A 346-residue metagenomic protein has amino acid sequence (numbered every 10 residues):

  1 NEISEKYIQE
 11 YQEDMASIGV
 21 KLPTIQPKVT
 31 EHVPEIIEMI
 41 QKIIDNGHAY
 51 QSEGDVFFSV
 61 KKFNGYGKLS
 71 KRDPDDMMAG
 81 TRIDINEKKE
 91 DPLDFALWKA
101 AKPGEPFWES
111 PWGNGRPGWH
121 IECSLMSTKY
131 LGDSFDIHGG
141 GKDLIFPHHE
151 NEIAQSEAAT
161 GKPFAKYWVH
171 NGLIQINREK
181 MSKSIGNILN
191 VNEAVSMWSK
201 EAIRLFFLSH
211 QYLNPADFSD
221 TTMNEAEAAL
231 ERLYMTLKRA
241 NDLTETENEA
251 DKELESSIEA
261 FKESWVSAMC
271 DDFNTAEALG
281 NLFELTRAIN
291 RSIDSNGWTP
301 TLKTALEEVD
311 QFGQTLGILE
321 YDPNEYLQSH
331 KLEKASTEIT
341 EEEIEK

Functional and structural regions predicted by a protein language model:
N1: A charged helix-plus-loop insertion that forms the helical arch/lid used to bind and gate nucleic-acid substrates
S4, K88, R116-P117, T340-I344: Short acidic-aromatic active-site loops that bind/stabilize oxyanions
E10-E13, I18, P34-N241: Alpha-helical recognition segments enriched in aromatics with Gly/Pro capping that present substrate-recognition
A16-V29: Divalent metal-dependent hydrolysis catalytic cores, especially in the metallo-beta-lactamase
P23, G54-V56, L93, R116 (+2 more regions): Generic structural motif recognizing short loop/turn segments at the entrances and edges of beta-strands
I188-K346: Structural preference for alpha-helix termini/caps and helix-kink/transition segments
